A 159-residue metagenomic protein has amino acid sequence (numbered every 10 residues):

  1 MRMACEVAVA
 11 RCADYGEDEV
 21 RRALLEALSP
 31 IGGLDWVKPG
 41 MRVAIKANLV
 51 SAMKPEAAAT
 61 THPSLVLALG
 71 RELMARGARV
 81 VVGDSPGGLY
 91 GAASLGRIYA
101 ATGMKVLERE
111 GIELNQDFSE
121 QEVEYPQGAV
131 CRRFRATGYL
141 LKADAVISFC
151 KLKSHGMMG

Functional and structural regions predicted by a protein language model:
M1-G159: N-terminal and secondary-structure boundary signal
